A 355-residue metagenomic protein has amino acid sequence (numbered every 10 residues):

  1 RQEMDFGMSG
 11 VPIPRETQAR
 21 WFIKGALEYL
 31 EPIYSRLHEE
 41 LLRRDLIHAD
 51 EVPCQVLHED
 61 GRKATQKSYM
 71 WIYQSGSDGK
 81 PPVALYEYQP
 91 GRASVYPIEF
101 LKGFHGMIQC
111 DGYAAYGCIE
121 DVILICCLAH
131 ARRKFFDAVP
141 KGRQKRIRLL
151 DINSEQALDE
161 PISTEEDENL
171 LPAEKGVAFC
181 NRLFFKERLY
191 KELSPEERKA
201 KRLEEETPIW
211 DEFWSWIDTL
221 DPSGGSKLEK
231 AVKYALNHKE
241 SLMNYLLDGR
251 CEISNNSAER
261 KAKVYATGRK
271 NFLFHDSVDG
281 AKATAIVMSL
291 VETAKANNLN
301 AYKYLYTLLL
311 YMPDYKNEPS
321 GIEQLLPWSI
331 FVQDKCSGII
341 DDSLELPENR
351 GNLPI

Functional and structural regions predicted by a protein language model:
R1-I355: Catalytic center-proximal scaffold of phosphoryl-transfer enzymes
